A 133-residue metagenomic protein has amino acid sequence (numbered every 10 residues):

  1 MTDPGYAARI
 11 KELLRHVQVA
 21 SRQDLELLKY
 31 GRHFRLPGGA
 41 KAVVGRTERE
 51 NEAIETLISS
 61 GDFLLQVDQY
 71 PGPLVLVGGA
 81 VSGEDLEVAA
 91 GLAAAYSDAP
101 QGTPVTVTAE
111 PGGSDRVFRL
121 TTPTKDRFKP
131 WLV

Functional and structural regions predicted by a protein language model:
M1-L76, S82-G83, Y96-P100: Nucleotide-activated chemistry modules centered on ATP-dependent adenylation/adenylyltransferase
E26, H33, S60, D68-P73 (+2 more regions): RNA-binding accessory domains that recognize and position tRNA/RNA substrates
